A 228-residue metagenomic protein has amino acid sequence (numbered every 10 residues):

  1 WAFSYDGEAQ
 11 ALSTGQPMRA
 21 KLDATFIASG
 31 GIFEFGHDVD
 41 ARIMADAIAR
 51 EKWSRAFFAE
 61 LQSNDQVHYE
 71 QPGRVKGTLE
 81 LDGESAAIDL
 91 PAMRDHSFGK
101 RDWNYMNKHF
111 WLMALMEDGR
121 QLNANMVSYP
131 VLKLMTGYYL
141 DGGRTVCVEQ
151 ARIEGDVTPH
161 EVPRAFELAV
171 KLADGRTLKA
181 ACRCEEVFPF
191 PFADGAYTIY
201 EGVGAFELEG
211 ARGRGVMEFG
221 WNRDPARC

Functional and structural regions predicted by a protein language model:
W1-C228: Structured soluble/peripheral alpha/beta segments that form catalytic or ligand/cofactor-binding pockets
